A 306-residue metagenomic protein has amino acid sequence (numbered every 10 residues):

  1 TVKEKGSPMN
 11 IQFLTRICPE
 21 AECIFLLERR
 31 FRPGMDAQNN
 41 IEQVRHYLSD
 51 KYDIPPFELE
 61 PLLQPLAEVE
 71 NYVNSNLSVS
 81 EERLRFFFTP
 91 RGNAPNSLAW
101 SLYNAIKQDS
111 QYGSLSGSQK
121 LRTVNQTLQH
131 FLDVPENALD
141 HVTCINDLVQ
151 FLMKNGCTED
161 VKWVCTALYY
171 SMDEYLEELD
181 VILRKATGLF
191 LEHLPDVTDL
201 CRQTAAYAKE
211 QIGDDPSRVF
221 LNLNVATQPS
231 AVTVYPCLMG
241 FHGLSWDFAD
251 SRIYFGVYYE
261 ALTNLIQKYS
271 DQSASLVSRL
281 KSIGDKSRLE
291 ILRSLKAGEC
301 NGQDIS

Functional and structural regions predicted by a protein language model:
V2-T227: N-terminal, charged low-complexity regulatory/assembly segments
R30, R279, G302: Functionally constrained cores in energy, signaling, and assembly domains
L194-S278: C-terminal regulatory or interaction extensions
L276, D285-R288: Short, leucine-enriched amphipathic alpha-helices that occur as contiguous helical runs
L280-G284, L292-G298: Short helix-to-turn junction characteristic of helix-turn-helix DNA-binding domains, especially the helix
G298-D304: Short capping segments at the starts of secondary-structure elements
